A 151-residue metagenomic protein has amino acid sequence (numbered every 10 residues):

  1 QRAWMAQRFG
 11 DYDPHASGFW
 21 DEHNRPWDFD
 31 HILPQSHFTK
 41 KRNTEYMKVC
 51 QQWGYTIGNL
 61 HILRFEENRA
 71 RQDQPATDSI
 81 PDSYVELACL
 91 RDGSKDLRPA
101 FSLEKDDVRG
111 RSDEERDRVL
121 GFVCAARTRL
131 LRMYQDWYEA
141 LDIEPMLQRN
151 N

Functional and structural regions predicted by a protein language model:
Q1-I32, S36-H37: Aromatic-lined ligand-binding clefts that engage carbohydrates, nucleic acids, or primary amines
D21-R25, V49-T56: Secondary-structure capping and boundary motifs in well-ordered enzyme cores
P34-Q51: Short active-site loop/helix that positions an aromatic residue
Q35-T39, L63, E67-A70, A140: Hydrophobic alpha-helical segments
Q51-A88: Short Cys/His-centered divalent metal-binding micro-motifs
P81, A88-N151: C-terminal, well-folded lobe of enzymatic/effector domains
